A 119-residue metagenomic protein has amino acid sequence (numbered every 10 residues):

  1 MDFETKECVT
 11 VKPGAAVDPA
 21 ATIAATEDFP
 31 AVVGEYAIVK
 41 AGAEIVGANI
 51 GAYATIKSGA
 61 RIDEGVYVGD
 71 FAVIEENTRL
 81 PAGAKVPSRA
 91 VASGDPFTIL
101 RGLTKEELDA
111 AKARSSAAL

Functional and structural regions predicted by a protein language model:
M1-D2, P13-D18: N-terminal targeting and processing segments
D2-T10, A25-A31, K40-G42, V46-L119: Glycine-rich hexapeptide-repeat left-handed beta-helix
A16, T22, Y36-A37, N49: A detector of tandem-repeat and repeat-rich interaction/domain scaffolds
